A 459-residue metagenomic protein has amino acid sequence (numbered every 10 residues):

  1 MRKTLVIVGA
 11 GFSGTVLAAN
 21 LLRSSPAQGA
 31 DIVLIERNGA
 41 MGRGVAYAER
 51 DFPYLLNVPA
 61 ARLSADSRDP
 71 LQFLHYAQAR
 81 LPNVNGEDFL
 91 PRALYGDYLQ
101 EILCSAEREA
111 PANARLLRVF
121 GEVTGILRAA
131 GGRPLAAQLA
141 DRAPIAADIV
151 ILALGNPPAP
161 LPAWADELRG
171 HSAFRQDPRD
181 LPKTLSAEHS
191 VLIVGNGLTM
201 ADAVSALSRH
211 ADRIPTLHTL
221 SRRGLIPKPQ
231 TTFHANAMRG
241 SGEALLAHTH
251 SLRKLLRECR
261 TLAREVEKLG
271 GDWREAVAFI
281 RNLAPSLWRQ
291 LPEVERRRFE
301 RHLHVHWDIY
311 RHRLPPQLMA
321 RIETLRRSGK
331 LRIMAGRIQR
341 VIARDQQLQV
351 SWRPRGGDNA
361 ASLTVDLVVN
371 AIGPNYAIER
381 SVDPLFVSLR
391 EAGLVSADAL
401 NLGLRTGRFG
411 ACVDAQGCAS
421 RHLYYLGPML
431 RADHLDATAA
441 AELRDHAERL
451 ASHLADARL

Functional and structural regions predicted by a protein language model:
M1-G39, V45, P82-R458: Flavin (primarily FAD) cofactor-binding/catalytic cores of flavoenzymes
E36-L81: Redox-cofactor-proximal catalytic regions of oxidoreductases
